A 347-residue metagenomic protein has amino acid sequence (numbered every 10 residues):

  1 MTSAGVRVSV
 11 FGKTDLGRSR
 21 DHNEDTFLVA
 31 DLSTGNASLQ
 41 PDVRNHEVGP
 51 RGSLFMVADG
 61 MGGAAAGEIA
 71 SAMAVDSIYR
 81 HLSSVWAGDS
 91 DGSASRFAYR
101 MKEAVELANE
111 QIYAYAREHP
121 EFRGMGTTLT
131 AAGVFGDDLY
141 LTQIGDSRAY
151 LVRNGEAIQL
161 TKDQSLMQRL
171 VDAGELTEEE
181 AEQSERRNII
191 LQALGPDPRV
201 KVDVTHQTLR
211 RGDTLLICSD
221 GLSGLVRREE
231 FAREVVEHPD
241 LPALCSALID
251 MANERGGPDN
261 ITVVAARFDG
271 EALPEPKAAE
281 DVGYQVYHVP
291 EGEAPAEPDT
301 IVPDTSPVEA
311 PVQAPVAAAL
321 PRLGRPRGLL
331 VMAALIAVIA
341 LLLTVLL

Functional and structural regions predicted by a protein language model:
M1-L347: PP2C/PPM-type serine/threonine phosphatase catalytic domain
